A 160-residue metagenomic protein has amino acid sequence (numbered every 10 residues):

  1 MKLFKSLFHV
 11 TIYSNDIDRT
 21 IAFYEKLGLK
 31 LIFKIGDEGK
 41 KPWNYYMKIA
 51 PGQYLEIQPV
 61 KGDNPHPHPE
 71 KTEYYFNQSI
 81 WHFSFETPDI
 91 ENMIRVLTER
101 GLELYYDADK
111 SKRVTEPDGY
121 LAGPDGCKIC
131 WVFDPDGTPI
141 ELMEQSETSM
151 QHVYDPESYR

Functional and structural regions predicted by a protein language model:
M1, G36, Y46, T72-Y74 (+1 more regions): Residues embedded in well-ordered secondary-structure elements
L3, F85, I94-R160: Vicinal oxygen chelate
F4, T11-L55, V60: Core segments of cupin and vicinal oxygen chelate
K5-D16, Y45-I49, H68-R100, K128-F133 (+1 more regions): Vicinal oxygen chelate
I21-L27, L31-I35, G39-K40, E56 (+7 more regions): Long, compositionally biased, intrinsically disordered segments
F33-K34, K41-P42, N64-E70, R113-G119 (+1 more regions): A short, acidic/glycine-rich surface segment
V60-T72, Y105, D109-K110, E157: Short, flexible, mixed-charge acidic loops at enzyme active sites
